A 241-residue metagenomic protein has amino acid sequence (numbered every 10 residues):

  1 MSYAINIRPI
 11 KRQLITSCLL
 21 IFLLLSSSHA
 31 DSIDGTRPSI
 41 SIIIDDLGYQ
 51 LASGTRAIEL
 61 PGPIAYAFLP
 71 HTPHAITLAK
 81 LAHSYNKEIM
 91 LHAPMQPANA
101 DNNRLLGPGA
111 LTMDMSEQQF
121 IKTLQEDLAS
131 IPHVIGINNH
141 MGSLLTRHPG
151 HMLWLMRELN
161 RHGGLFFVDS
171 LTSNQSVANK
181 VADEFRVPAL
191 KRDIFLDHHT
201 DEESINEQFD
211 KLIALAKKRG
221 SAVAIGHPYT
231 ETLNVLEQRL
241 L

Functional and structural regions predicted by a protein language model:
Y3-C18: Bacterial N-terminal signal peptides that target proteins for export
T16-S26: Bacterial N-terminal signal peptides
S28-S32: Boundary at the C-terminal end of the N-terminal hydrophobic targeting segment
I33-D101: Active-site beta->alpha N-cap acidic-glycine motif
I40-D45, I64-A67, I89-A93, I137-N139 (+3 more regions): Hydrophobic faces of well-ordered beta-strands that scaffold small-molecule active sites in alpha/beta enzyme cores
T55, H74, A79, L153-R157 (+1 more regions): Histidine/acidic residue-rich metal-binding segments in metalloenzymes
K80-H133: Substrate-binding cleft of extracellular glycoside hydrolase catalytic domains
D114-D210, H227-L241: Catalytic domains of cell-wall/extracellular-matrix polysaccharide-remodeling enzymes, centered on de-N-acetylation
